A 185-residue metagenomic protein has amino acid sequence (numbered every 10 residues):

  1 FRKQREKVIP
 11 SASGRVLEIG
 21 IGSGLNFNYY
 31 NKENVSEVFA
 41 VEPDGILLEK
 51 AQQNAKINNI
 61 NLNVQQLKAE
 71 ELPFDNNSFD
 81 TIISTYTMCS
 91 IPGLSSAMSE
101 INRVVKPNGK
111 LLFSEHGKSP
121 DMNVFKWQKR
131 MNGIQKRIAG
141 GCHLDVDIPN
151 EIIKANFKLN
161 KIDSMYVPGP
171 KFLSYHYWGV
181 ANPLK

Functional and structural regions predicted by a protein language model:
F1-R15, L25-Y29: Conserved alpha-helix/loop element of class I SAM-dependent methyltransferases that forms part of the SAM/SAH-binding
L17-E71: Class I SAM-dependent methyltransferase SAM/SAH-binding core
L67-I82: A short acidic, Gly/Pro-enriched loop at the edge of an enzyme's catalytic core that lines a small-molecule cofactor
D80-G93: A short SAM/SAH-binding and catalytic strip from SAM-dependent methyltransferases
S95-P107: A short glycine-rich, Lys/Arg-flanked "PGG" loop and its adjoining helix->strand segment in the class I
N108-H116: Conserved beta-strand signature within the Rossmann-like core of class I S-adenosyl-L-methionine
G140-N156: Short alpha-helix
K161-K185: Core SAM-dependent methyltransferase catalytic element
